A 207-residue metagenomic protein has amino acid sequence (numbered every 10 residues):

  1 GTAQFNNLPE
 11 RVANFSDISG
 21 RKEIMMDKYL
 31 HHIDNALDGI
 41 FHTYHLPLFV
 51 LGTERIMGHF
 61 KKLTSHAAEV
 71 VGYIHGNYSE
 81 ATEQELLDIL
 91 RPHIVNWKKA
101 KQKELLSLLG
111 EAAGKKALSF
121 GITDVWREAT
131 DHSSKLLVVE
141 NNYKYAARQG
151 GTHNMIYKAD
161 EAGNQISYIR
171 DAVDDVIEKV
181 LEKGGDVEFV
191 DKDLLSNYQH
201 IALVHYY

Functional and structural regions predicted by a protein language model:
G1-Y207: Terminal alpha-helical anchor/extension segments at protein ends
